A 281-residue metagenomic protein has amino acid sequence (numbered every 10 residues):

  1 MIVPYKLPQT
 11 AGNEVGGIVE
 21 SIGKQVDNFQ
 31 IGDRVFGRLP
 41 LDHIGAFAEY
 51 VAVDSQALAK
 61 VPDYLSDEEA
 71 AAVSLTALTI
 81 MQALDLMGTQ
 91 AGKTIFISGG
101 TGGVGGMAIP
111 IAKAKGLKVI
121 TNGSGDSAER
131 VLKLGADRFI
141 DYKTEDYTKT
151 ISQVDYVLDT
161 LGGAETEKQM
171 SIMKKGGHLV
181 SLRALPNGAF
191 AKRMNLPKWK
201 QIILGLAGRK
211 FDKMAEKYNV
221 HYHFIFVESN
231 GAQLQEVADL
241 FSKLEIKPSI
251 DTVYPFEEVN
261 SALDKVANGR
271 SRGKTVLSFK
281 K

Functional and structural regions predicted by a protein language model:
M1-I44: Glycine-rich beta-strand-centered segment in the early N-terminal region that forms part of a ligand/cofactor-binding
K24-N28, V119-R130, A164-E165, N187: Short glycine/proline-centered loop/turn elements that form peptide/ligand docking sites
Q30, D63-S66, G88-T94: Short helix-loop-beta connector
D42-S55: A structural motif shared across PLP-dependent enzymes of the aminotransferase-like
L75-T144: Mid-domain Rossmann-like dinucleotide-binding core that forms the NAD(H)/NADP(H) cofactor-binding site
K149-Y156: A short acidic, Gly/Pro-enriched loop at the edge of an enzyme's catalytic core that lines a small-molecule cofactor
A164-K243, S278-K281: Glycine-rich phosphate-binding loop and adjacent beta-alpha segment of Rossmann(oid) nucleotide-cofactor-binding
D239, K243-V253, N260-K281: C-terminal capping/lid region of NAD(P)-dependent oxidoreductase domains
